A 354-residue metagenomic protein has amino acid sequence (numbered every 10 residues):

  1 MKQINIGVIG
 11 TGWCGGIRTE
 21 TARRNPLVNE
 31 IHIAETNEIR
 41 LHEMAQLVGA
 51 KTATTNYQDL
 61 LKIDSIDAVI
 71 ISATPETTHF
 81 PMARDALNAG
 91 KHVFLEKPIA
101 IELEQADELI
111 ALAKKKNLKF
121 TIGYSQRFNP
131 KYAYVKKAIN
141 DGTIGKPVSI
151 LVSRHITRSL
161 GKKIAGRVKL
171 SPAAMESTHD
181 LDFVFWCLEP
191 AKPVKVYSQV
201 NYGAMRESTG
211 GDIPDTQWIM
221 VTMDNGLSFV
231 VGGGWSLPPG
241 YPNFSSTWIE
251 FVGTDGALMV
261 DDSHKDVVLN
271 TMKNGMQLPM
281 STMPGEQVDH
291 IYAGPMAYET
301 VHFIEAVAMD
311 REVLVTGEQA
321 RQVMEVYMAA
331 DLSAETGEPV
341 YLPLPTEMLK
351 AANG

Functional and structural regions predicted by a protein language model:
M1-Q3, V8, V28, A68-A73 (+2 more regions): C-terminal helix-rich "cap/oligomerization" subdomain common to oxidoreductases
M1-V48, S72, V184: N-terminal Rossmann-like dinucleotide-binding module
K2, A100-K163, L170: A contiguous active-site-proximal alpha/beta segment in oxidoreductase catalytic domains
V48-L112: Beta-loop-alpha module in the N-terminal Rossmann-like domain of NAD(P)-dependent dehydrogenases, especially those
F94-L95, F120-I122, V231, V260: Hydrophobic residues in well-ordered beta-strands that form the structural core
L160-F244, E318: Rossmann-like dinucleotide-binding domain that binds NAD(P)(H)
T209, D224-Y298: NAD(P)-dinucleotide binding in Rossmann-like oxidoreductases
